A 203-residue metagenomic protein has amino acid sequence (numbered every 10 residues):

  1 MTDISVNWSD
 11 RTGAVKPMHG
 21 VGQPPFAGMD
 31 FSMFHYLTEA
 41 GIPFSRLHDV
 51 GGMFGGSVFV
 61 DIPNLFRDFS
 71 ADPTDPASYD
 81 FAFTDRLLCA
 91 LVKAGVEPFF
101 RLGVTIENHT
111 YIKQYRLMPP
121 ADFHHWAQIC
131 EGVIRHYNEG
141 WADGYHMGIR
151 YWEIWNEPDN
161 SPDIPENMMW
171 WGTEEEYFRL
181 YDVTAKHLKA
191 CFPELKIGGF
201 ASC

Functional and structural regions predicted by a protein language model:
M1-Y151, G172-S202: Non-catalytic accessory regions flanking glycosidase/transglycosidase catalytic cores in CAZymes
P158-E174, F200: Substrate-binding/catalytic cleft of secreted carbohydrate-active enzymes, primarily glycoside hydrolases
